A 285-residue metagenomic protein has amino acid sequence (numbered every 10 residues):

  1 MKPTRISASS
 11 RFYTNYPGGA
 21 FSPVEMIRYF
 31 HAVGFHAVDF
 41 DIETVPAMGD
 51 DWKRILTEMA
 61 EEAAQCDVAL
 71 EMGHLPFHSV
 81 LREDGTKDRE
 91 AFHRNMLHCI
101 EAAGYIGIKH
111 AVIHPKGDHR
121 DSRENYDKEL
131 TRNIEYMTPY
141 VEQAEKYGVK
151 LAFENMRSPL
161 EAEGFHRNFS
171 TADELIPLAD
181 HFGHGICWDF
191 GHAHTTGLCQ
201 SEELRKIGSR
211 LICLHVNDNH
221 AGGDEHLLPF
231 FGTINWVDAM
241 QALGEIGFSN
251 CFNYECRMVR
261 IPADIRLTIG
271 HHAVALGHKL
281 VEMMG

Functional and structural regions predicted by a protein language model:
M1-G34, T138, A172-G285: Histidine-acidic metal/acid-base catalytic patches
M1-K109, D127-K128, T138, E145 (+4 more regions): N-terminal pre-domain/capping segments
R11, L75, K116, M156 (+1 more regions): Histidine-centered beta-alpha loop that forms part of the nucleotide-sugar donor binding/catalytic region in diverse
T14-S22, D41-I55, H78-E90, D118-S122 (+5 more regions): Acidic-and-aromatic substrate-binding clefts and catalytic sites of carbohydrate-active enzymes
D39, M72, V112, A152 (+3 more regions): Conserved beta-strand positions in the central sheet of alpha/beta enzyme cores
A103-E124, A152-P159: Active-site groove signature of glycoside hydrolases
S122-M137, A162-F165: Active-site cleft segment of glycoside hydrolase catalytic domains centered on the general acid/base Glu
E145-F182: Basic- and aromatic-lined ligand-binding clefts that recognize polyanionic substrates
